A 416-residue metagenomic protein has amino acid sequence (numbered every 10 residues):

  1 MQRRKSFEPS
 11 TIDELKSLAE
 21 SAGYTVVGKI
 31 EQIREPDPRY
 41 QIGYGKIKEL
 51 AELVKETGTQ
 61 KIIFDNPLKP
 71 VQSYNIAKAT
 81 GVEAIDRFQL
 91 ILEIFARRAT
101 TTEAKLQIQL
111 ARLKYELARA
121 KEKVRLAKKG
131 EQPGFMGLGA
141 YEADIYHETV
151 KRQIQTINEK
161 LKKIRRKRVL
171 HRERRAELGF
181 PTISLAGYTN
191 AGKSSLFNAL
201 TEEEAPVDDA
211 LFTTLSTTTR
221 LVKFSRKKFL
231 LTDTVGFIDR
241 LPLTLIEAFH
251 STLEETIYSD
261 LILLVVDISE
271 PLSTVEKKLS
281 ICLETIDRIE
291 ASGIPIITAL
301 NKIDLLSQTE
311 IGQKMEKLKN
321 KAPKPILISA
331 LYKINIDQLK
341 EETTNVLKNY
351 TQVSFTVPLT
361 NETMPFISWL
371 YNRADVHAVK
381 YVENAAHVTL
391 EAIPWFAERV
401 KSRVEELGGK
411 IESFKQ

Functional and structural regions predicted by a protein language model:
M1-E93, G408, E412-Q416: N-terminal accessory targeting/assembly segments
M1-Q2, K29-Q32, I63-D65, L264-D267 (+3 more regions): Conserved beta-strand segments of the P-loop GTPase G domain that flank and frequently precede/overlap
R3-F7, P36-R39, R98, E204 (+2 more regions): Flexible beta-alpha connector loops of hexameric P-loop NTPases
E14-E20, A51-E56, L68-G81, H250-K324: Conserved C-terminal guanine-recognition region of P-loop GTPase G domains, centered on the G4
F88-L92, L211-F212, L331: Short, acidic/turn-prone active-site loops that include or flank metal/cofactor- and phosphate-binding residues
L90-I108: Short alpha-helix plus adjacent loop in nuclease-associated cores
L117-A191, F197, D287-Q416: C-terminal-of-GTPase-core extension/linker across diverse P-loop GTPases
R175-P181, A199-L230, I238-S251: Switch I (effector-binding) loop of TRAFAC-class P-loop GTPase G-domains
